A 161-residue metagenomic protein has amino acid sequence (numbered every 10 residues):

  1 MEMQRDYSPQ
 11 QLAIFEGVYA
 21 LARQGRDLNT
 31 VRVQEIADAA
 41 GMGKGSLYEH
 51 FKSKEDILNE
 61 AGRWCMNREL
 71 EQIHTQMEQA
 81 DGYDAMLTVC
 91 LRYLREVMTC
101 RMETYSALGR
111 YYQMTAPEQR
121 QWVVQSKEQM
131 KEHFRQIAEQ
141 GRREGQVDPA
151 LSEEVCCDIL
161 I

Functional and structural regions predicted by a protein language model:
M1-A39, D56: Basic, helix-initiating cap at the start of DNA-binding domains
D27-L28, E49, E78, D148: Helix-turn-helix/winged-helix DNA-binding modules
V33, G62-L70: Short, basic, alpha-helical segments at the C-terminal edge of helix-turn-helix-like DNA-binding modules
A40-F51: Short hydrophobic/aromatic patch on the recognition helix
S53-N59: Short amphipathic alpha-helical segment with a characteristic S/N-K-E followed by hydrophobic residues
E60, H74-R101, E153, C157-L160: Hydrophobic alpha-helical connector segments
N67-L70, H74, T99-C100, P117-E144 (+1 more regions): Amphipathic alpha-helical packing segments from all-alpha helical-bundle domains
V97-E118: Amphipathic alpha-helical segments used for helix-helix packing
